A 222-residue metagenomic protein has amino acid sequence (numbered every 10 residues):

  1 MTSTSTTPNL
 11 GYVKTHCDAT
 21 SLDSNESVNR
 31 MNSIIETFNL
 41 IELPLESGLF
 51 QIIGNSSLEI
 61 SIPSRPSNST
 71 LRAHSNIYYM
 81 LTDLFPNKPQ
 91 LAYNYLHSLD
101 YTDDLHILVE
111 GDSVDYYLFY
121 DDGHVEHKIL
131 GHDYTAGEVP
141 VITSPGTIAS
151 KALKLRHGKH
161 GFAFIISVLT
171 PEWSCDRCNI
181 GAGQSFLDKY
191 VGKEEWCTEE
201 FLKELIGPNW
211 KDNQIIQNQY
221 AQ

Functional and structural regions predicted by a protein language model:
T2-I142, G158-H160, A182, V191-Q222: Non-catalytic, conserved peripheral segments adjacent to functional cores
L84, A149, T170: Residue-level marker of positions within ordered structural domains that often coincide with functionally constrained
Y93-L96, D104-L105, A149, L153 (+1 more regions): Conserved catalytic micro-motifs used in adenylation/nucleotidyl-transfer and phosphoryl/amide- and methyl-transfer
G131, P145, I166: Residue-level detector of conserved, well-ordered beta-strand and adjacent loop positions that form binding/recognition
V139, T143-A149, K154: Well-ordered alpha/beta subsegment
H160-R177: A short hydrophobic beta-strand segment most commonly corresponding to one strand of the jelly-roll/cupin
L169-P171, N179-Y190: A hydrophobic, small-residue-rich beta->alpha segment in the mid-to-C-terminal subdomain of diverse proteins
